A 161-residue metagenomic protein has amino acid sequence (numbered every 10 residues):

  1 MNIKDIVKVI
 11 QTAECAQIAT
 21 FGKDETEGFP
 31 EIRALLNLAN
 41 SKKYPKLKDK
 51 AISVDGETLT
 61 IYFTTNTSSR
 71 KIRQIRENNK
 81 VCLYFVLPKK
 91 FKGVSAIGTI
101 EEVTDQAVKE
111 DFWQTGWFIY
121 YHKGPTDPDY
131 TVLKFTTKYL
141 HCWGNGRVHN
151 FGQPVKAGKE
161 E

Functional and structural regions predicted by a protein language model:
M1-A19, E160-E161: Extreme N-terminal tail/first-helix region
D5, Q17-F21, E25, F118-D129: Short helix-to-loop capping/linker segments positioned immediately adjacent to catalytic or ligand/cofactor-binding
Q11, P30, P125-P128: Short solvent-exposed loop/turn micro-motifs enriched in small/polar/acidic residues
E14-T67, R73-I75, V81-F85, V94-A96: Short beta-strand segments
E31, K90-K92, D129: Short acidic/glycine-enriched loop/turn segments that link adjacent beta-strands
T65-S69, R76-C82, E110-H122: Short acidic (Asp/Glu) patches
S69-R70, K90, V148-N150: Short, surface-exposed beta-strand-loop junctions and turns on beta-sheet-rich folds
V94-E161: Charged, gly/pro-rich active-site loop segments
